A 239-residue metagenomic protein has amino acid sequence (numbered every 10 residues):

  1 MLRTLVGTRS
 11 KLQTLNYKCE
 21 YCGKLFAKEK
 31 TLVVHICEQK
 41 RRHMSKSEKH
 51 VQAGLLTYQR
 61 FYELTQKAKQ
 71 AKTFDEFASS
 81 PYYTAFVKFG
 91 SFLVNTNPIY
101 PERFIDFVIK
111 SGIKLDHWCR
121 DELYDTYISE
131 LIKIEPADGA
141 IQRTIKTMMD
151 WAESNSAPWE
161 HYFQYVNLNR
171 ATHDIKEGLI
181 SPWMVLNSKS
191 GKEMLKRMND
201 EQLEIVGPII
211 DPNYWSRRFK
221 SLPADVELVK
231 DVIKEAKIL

Functional and structural regions predicted by a protein language model:
L2-L55: C-terminal recognition-helix end and immediately following basic linker of small zinc-binding "finger" domains
M44-K88: Charged, amphipathic alpha-helical linkers/stalks
L64-A71, F92-I99, K110-K114, I134 (+6 more regions): Surface-exposed polar/charged interaction patches
F74-A152: Extended alpha-helical scaffolding regions
T126, E130-E193, R197-M198: Long, mid-chain structured domain cores
Y165-L239: Charge-dense, extended regions
